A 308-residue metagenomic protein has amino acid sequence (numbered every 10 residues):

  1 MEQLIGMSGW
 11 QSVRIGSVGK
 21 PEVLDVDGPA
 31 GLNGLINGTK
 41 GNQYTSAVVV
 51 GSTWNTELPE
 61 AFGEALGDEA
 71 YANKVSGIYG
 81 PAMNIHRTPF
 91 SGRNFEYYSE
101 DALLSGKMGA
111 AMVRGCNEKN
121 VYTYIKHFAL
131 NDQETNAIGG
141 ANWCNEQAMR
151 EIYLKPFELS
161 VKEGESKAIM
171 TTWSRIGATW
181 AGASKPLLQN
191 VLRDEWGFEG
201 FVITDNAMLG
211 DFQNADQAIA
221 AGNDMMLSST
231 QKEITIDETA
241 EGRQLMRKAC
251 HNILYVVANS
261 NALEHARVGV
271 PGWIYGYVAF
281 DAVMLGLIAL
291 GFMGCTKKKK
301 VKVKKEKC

Functional and structural regions predicted by a protein language model:
M1-C308: Glycoside hydrolase catalytic-domain context in secreted enzymes
